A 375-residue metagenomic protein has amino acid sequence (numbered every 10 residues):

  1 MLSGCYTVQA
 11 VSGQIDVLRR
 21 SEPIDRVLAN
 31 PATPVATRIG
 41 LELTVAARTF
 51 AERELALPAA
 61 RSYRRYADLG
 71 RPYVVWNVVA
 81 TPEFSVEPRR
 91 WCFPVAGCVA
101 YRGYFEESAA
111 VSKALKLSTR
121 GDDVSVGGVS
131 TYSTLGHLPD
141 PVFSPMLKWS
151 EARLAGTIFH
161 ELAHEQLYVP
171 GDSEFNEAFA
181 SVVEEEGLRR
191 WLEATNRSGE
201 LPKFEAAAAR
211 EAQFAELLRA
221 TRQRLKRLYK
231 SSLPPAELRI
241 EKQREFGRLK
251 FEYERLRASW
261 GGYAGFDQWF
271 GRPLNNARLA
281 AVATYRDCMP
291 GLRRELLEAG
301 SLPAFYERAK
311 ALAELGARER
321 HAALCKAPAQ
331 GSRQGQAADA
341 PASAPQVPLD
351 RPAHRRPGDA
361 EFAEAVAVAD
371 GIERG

Functional and structural regions predicted by a protein language model:
A10-R38: Post-signal peptide N-terminal segment of mature Sec-exported envelope proteins
V17, N30, T37-T44, G103-A110 (+5 more regions): Solvent-exposed, acidic/flexible segments
A29-T33, V45-A56, A163-L167, E184-N196 (+5 more regions): Sec-exported extracytoplasmic/periplasmic mature domains
A46-E211: Acidic/His-rich structured neighborhood in mature extracellular/periplasmic domains
E216-G335, P352-F362, V368-I372: Pan-zinc metallopeptidase signature
P341-S343, E364: Intrinsically disordered, low-complexity segments enriched in serine/proline and basic residues
